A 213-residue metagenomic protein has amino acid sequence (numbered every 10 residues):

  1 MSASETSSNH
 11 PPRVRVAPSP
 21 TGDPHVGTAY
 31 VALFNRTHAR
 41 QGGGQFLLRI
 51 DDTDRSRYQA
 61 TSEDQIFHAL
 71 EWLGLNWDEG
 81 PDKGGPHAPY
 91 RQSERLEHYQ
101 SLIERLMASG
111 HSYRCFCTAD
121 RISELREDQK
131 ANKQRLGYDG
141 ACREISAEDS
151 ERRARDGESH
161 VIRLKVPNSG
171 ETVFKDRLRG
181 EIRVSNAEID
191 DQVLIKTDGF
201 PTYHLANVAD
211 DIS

Functional and structural regions predicted by a protein language model:
M1-T6, A147-E151: A short, compositionally biased domain-edge/stem linker segment
S2-A131: N-terminal Rossmann-like or analogous alpha/beta NTP/dinucleotide-binding catalytic cores that position adenine
Y113-S213: Active-site cores that bind ATP or allylic diphosphates and position pyrophosphate for catalysis
